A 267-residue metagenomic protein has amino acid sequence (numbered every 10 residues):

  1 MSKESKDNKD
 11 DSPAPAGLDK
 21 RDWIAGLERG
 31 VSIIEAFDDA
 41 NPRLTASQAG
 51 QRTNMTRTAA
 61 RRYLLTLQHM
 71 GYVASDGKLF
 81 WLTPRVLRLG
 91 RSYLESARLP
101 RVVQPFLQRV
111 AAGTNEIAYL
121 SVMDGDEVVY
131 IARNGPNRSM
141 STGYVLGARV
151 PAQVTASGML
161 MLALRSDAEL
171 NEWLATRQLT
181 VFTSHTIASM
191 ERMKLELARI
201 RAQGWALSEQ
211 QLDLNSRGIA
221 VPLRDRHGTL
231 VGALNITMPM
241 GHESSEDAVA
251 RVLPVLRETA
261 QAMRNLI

Functional and structural regions predicted by a protein language model:
S2-D11, S139-L212: Short, solvent-exposed recognition segments
S2-R101, Q261-L266: N-terminal helix-turn-helix
L82-R177: Amphipathic alpha-helical effector-binding/dimerization core of metabolite-sensing transcriptional regulators
L214-N215, V231-I267: Juxtadomain coupling helices with adjacent low-complexity linkers
R217-V221: Short hydrophobic beta-strand micro-motif common in sensory/regulatory domains
L223-R226: Sensor-regulatory modules in signal-transduction proteins
